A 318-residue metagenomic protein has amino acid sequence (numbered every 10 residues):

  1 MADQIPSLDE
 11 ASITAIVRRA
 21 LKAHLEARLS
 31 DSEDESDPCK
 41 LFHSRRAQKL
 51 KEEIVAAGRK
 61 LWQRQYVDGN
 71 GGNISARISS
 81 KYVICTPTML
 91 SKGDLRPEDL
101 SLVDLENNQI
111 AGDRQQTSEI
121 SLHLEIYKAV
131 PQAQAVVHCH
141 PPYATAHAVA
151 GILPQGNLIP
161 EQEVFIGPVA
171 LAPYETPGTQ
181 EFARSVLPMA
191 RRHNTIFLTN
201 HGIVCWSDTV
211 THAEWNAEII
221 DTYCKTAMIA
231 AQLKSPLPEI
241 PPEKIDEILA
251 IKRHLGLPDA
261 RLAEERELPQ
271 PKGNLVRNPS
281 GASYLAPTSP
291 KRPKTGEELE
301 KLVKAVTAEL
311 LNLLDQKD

Functional and structural regions predicted by a protein language model:
A2-D318: Glycine-rich flexible loops
